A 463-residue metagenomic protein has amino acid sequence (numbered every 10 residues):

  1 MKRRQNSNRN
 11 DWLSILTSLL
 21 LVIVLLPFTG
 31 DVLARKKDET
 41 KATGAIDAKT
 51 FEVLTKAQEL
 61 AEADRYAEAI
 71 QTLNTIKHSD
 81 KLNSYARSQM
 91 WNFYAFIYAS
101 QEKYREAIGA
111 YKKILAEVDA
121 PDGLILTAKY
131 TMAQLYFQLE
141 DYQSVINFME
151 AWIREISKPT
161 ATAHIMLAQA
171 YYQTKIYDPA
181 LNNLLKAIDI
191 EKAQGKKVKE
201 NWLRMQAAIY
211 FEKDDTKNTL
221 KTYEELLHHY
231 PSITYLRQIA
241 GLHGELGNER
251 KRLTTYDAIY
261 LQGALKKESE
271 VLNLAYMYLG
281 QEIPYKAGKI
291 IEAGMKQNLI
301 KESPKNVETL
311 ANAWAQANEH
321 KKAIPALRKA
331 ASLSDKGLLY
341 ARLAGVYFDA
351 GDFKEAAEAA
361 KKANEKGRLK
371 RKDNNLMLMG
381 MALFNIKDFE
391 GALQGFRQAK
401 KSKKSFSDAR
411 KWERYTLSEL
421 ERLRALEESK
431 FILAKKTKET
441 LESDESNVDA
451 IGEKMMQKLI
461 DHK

Functional and structural regions predicted by a protein language model:
P27-K112, D119-T127, Q138, F406-K411 (+1 more regions): N-terminal leader/linker segments that initiate helical-solenoid repeat arrays
E39-I46, K77-N83, L115-P121, E150-K158 (+8 more regions): Solenoid-like repeat scaffolds
I46-T55, S84-W91, P121-T131, I156-M166 (+7 more regions): Generic helix N-cap/helix-start motif at coil->alpha-helix transitions
Q58, F96, Q134, Q169 (+8 more regions): Residue-level recognition of tetratricopeptide repeat
F96-I108, Q134-V145, Q173-N183, A208-T219 (+7 more regions): Alpha-helical linker/edge segments of TPR/alpha-solenoid repeat scaffolds and analogous pre-/post-domain helices
L126, P304-N318, P325-D373: Alpha-helical adaptor scaffolds
R154-K266: Solenoidal tandem-repeat scaffolds enriched in leucines and small polar residues
